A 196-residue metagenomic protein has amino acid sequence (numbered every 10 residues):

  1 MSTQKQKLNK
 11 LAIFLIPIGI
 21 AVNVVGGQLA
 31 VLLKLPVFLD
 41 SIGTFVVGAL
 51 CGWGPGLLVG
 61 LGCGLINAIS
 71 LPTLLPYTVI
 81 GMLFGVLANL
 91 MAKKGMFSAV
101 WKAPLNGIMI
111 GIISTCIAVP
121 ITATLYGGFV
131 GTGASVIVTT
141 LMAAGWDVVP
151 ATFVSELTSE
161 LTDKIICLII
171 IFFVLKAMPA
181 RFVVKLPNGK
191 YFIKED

Functional and structural regions predicted by a protein language model:
M1-L50, G54-L65: Hydrophobic transmembrane alpha-helices
I13, P17, V79, G145-W146: A generic short alpha-helical patch detector that favors 3-5-residue windows in or near N-terminal regions
V22-G27, V59, C63, N67 (+7 more regions): Alpha-helical transmembrane segments of multipass membrane proteins
V24-L39, L61-K102: Interfacial aromatic-anchored transmembrane helix boundaries in multi-pass membrane proteins
V25, V46, L50, G54 (+8 more regions): Short glycine/serine/threonine-biased micro-segments
L32-K34, L74-P76, F97-D196: Membrane-embedded alpha-helical hairpins and interfacial helices in multi-pass inner-membrane proteins
G48, G85-K93, I171, L175: Hydrophobic transmembrane alpha-helices
P55, I66-I69, A177-P179: A short hydrophobic/aromatic micro-motif that marks alpha-helical segments and, especially, helix-coil
